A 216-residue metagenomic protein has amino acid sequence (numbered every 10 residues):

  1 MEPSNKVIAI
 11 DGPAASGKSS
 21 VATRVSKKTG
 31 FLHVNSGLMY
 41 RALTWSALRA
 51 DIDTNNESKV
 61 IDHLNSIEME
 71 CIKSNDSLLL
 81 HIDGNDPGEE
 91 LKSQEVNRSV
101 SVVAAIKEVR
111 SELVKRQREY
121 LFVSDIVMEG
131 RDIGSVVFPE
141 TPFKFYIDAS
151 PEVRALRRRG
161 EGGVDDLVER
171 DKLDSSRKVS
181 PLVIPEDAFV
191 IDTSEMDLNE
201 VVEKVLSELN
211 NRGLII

Functional and structural regions predicted by a protein language model:
M1-V7: Extreme N-terminal, non-catalytic leader segments that precede Walker-type/kinase nucleotide-binding cores
I10: Hydrophobic anchor at the beta1->P-loop junction of P-loop NTPases
A15-S16: ATP-binding Walker
S19: Walker A/P-loop
S26-S36, R49-D53: Post-Walker A helix-loop "phosphate-sensing" segment adjacent to the P-loop in P-loop NTPases
M39-V123, E152, V164-E169, V202: ATP-dependent small-molecule kinase phosphotransfer cores that center on conserved nucleotide phosphate-binding segments
I72, Q117-S124, R131-E140, G160-V205: Small-molecule kinase domains that catalyze NTP-dependent phosphoryl transfer to phosphate-bearing small molecules
